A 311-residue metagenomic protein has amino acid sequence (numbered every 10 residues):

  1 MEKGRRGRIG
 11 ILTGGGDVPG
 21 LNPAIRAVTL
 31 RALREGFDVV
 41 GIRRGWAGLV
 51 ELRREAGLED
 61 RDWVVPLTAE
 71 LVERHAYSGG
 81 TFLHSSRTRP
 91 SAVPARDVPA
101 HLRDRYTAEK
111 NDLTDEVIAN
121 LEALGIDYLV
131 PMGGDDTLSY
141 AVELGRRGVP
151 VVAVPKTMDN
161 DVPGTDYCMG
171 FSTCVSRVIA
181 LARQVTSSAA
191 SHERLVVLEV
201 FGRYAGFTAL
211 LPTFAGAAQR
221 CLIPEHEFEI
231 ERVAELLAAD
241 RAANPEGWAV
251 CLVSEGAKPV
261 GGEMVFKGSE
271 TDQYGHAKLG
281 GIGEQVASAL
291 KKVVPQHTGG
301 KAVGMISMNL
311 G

Functional and structural regions predicted by a protein language model:
R8-G10, A249: Residues that mark the start of a beta-strand
L12-N22, F201: Short, glycine-rich nucleotide/cofactor-binding loops
G14-G16, F37, I42-G48, R87-T88 (+6 more regions): Short, ordered loop/turn segments at secondary-structure junctions
L21-A24, V50-A56, P94-A95, Y140-G145 (+4 more regions): Short acidic, glycine/serine/threonine-rich loops at helix termini
T29-T68, G148-V185: Glycine/threonine-rich beta-strand-loop-alpha-helix active-site module that forms ligand/phosphate-binding
A32, F37-A123: Glycine-rich nucleotide/cofactor/substrate-binding loop typically near the N-terminus or early in the first domain
A108-N111, A119-N120, Y128-G133, A141-E143 (+2 more regions): Accessory alpha-helical/coil subdomains and C-terminal extensions that flank or cap enzyme catalytic cores
